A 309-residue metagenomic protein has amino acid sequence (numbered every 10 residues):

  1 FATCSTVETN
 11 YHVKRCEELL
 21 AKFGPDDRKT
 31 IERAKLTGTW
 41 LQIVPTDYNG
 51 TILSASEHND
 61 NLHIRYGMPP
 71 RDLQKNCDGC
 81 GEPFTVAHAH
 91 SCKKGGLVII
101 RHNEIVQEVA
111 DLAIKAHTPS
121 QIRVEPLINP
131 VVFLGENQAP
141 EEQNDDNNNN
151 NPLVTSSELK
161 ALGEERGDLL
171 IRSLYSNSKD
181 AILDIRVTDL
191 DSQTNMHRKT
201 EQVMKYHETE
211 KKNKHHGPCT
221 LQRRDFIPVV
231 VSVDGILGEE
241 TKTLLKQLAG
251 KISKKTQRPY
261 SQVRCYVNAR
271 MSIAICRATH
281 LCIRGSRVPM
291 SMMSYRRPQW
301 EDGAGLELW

Functional and structural regions predicted by a protein language model:
F1-S120, N147, E201, E210-R224 (+2 more regions): Charged boundary/loop elements
S54, L170, I236-E239: Secondary-structure junction/capping motif
S56-T85, E108, L112-T194, M204-T209 (+2 more regions): Active-site metal-binding core of divalent-cation-utilizing nuclease and nuclease-like domains
K94-G96, Q193, G238: A generic structural signal for short coil/turn motifs at secondary-structure boundaries
I100, P130, N177-K179, E239 (+1 more regions): Residues in flexible loops and secondary-structure boundaries
I122-P130, R224-G235: Acidic carboxylate-rich catalytic motifs and surrounding loops in phosphoryl-/glycosyl-chemistry enzymes
V187-V233, T241-P259, V263-Y266: E2/UBC-UEV (E2-variant) core
